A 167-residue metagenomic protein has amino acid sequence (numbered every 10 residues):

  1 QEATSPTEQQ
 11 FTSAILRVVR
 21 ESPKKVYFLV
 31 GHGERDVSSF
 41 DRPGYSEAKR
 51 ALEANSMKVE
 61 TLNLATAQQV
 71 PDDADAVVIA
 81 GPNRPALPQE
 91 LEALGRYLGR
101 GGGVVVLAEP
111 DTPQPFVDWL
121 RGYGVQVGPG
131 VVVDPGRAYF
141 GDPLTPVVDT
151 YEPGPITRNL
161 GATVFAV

Functional and structural regions predicted by a protein language model:
Q1-L16, S22, S39: N-terminal non-catalytic structural scaffold regions of very large proteins
Q9, R20, D36-V167: Acidic, S/T/G-rich, low-cysteine, solvent-exposed domains in lumenal/extracellular/periplasmic regions of secretory
I15, P23-E34: Short beta-strand segments enriched in small/hydrophobic residues
